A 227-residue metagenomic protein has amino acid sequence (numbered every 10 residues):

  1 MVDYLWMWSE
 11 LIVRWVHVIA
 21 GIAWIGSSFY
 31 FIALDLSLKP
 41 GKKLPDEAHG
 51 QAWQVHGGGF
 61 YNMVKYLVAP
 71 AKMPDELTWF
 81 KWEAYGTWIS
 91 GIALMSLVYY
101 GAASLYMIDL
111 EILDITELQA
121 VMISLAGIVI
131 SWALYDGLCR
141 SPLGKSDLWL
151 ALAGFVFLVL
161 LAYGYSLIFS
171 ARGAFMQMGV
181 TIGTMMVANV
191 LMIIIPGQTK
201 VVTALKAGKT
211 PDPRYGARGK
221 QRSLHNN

Functional and structural regions predicted by a protein language model:
M1-N227: Polytopic transmembrane helical bundles with strong interfacial aromatic enrichment
